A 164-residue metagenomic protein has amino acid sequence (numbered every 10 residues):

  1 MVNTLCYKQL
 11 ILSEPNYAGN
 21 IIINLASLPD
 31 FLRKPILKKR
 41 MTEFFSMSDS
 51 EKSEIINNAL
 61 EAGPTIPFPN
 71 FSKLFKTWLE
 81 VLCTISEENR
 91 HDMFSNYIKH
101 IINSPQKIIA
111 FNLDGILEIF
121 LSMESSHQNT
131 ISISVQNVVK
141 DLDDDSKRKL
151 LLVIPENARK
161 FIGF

Functional and structural regions predicted by a protein language model:
M1-F164: Short amphipathic alpha-helical interaction elements located at domain edges and within/adjacent to intrinsically
